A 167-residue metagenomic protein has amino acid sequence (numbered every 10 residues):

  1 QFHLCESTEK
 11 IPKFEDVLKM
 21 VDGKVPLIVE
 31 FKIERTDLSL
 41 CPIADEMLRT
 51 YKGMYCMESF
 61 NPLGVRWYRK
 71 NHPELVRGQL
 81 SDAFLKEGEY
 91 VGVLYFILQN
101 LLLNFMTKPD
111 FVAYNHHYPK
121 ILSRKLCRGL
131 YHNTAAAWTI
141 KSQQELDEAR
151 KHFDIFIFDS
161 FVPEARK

Functional and structural regions predicted by a protein language model:
Q1-L85, F96, F105-P109, A113-H117: Metal-dependent phosphodiesterase/phospholipase catalytic core, i.e., the His/Asp/Glu-rich active-site region
E6-E9, E87-K167: C-terminal active-site rim and adjoining tail of enzyme catalytic domains
